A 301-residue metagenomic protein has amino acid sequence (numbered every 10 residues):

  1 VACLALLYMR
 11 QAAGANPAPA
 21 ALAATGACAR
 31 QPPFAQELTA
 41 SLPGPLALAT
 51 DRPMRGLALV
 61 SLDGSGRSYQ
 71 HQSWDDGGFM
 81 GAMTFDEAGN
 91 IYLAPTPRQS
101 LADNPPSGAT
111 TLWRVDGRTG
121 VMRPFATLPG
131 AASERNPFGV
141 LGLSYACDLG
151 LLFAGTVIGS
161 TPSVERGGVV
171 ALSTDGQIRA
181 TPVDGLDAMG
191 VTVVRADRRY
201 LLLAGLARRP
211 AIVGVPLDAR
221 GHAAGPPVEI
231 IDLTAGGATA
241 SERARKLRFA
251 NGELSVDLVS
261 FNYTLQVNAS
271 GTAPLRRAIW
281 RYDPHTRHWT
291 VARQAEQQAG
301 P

Functional and structural regions predicted by a protein language model:
A23-L59, W74-E87: Beta-strand-rich domains and repeat architectures in extracellular enzymes and scaffolds, especially beta-propellers
A27-T39, G77-T84, R135-L143, G185-R195 (+2 more regions): Repeated scaffold domains used in trafficking and secretory/extracellular systems, primarily beta-propellers
P43-P45, A88-G89, D148-G150, R198-Y200 (+1 more regions): Short coil/turn segments that connect the beta-strands within blades of beta-propeller domains
P45-W74, S100-G108, D116-G117: Beta-propeller domains
A47-A49, Y92-A94, F153-G155, L203-A204 (+1 more regions): Residue position within the beta-strands of beta-propeller blades
D51-R55, A102-A109, S160-R166, A207-P210 (+2 more regions): Short, solvent-exposed loop/turn segments at conserved positions within beta-propeller repeat blades
G64-D76, T119-F138, R179-A188, A224-E242 (+1 more regions): Surface-exposed loop and turn segments in beta-propeller and other repeat-based domains that flank or scaffold
S107-G120, R166-G176, G271-R287: Beta-propeller blade signature
